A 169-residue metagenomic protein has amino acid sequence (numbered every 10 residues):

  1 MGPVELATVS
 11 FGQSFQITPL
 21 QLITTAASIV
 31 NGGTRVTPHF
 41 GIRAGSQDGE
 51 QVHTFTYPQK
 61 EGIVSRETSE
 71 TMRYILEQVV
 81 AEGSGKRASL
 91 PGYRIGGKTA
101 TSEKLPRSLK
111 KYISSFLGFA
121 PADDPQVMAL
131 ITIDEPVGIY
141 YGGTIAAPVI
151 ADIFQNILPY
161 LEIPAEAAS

Functional and structural regions predicted by a protein language model:
M1-K60, E67, L76-P164: Active-site beta-strand/loop architecture of penicillin-binding DD-peptidases
